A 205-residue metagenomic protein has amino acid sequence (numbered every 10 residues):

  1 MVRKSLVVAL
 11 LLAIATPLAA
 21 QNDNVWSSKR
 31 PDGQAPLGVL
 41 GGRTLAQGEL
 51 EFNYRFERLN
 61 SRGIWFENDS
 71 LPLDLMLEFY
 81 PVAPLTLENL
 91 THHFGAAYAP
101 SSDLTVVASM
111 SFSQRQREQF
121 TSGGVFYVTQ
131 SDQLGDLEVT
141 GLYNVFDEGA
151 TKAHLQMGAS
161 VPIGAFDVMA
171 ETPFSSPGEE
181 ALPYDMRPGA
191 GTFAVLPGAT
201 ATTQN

Functional and structural regions predicted by a protein language model:
M1-V7: Bacterial N-terminal signal peptides that target proteins for export
I14-P17: N-terminal signal peptide c-region/cleavage motif recognized by signal peptidases
Q21-A165, F174-T203: Transmembrane beta-barrel domains of Gram-negative outer membranes and organellar outer membranes
M169-E171: Intrinsically disordered, low-complexity linker/loop segments enriched in Gly/Pro and charged/polar residues
